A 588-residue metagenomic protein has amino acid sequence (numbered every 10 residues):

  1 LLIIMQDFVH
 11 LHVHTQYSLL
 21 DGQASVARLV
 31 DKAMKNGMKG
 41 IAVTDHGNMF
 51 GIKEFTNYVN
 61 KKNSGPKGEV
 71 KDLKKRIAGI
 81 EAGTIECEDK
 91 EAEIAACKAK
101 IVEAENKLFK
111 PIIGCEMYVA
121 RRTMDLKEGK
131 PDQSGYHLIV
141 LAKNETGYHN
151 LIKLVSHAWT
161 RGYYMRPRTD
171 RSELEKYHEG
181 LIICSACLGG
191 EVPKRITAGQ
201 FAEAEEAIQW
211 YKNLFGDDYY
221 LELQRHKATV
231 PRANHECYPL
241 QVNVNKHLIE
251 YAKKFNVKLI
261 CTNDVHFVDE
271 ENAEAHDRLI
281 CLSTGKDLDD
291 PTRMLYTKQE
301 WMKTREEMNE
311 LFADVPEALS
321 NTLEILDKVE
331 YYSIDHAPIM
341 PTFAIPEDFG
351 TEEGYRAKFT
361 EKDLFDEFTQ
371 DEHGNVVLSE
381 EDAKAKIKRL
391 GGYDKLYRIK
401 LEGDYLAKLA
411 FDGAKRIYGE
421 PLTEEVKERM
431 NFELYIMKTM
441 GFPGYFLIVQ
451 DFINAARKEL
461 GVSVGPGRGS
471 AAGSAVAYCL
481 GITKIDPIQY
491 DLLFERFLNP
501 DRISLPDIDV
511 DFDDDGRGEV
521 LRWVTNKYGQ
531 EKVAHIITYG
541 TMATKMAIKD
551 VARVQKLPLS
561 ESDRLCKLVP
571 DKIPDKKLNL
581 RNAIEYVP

Functional and structural regions predicted by a protein language model:
I4-P588: Alpha-helical scaffold/interaction cores of sigma-54-like transcription cofactors and many family A DNA polymerases
